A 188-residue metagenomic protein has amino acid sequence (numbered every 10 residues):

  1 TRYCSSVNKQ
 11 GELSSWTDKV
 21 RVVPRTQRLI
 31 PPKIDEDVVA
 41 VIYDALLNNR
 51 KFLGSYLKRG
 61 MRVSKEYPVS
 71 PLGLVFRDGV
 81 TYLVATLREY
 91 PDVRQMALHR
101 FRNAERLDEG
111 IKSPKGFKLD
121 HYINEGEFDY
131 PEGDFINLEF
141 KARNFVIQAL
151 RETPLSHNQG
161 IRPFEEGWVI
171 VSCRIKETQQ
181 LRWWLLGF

Functional and structural regions predicted by a protein language model:
T1-L57: Bulky hydrophobic/aromatic content
A40-L87, R94: Loop-centered beta-sheet repeat module
E66-P68, V93-L98, E139, I170-S172: Well-ordered beta-strand positions in beta-sheet-rich domains
V75, G79-T81, R88-Y90, L107-I111 (+2 more regions): Short, charged/polar surface micro-motifs in flexible loops or helix N-caps
G79-V80, H99, E109, E166-V169: Beta-strand-connecting loop/turn residues
E89-Y122: Flexible linker/loop signature enriched in Pro/Ser/Thr and Pro/Gly
D120-F188: Polybasic (Lys/Arg-rich)
